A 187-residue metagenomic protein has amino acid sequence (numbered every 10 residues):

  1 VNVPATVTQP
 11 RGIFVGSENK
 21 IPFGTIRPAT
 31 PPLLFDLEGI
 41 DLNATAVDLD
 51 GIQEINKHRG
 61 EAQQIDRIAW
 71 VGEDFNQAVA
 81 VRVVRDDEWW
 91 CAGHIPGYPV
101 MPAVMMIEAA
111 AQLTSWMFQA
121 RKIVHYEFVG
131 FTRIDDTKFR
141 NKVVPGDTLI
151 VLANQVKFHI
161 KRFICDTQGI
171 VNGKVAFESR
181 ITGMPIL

Functional and structural regions predicted by a protein language model:
P4-V100, A120, Y126-E127, R140-V144 (+2 more regions): Non-catalytic linker/capping segments at the edges of enzyme domains
G130-D135, H159: Short, structured beta-strand/loop micro-motifs enriched in basic residues and often containing a Trp
